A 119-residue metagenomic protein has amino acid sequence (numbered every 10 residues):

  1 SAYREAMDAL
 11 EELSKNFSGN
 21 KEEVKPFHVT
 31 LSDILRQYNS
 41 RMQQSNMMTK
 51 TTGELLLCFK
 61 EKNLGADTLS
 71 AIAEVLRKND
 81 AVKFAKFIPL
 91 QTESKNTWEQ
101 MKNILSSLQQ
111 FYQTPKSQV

Functional and structural regions predicted by a protein language model:
S1-S14: Cytoplasmic C-terminal tails of single-pass
E11-V119: Membrane-proximal, non-transmembrane interaction modules that couple membrane proteins to downstream assemblies
